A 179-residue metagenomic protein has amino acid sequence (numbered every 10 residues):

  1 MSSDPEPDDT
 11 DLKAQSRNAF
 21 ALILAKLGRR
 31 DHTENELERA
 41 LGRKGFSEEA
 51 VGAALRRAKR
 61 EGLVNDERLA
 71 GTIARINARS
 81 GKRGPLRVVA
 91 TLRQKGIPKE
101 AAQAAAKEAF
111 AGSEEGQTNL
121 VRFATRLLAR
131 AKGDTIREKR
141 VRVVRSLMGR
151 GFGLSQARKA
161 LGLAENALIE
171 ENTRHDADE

Functional and structural regions predicted by a protein language model:
M1-E179: An alpha-helical, amphipathic repeat domain used for nucleic-acid recognition, typified by the mTERF helical solenoid
